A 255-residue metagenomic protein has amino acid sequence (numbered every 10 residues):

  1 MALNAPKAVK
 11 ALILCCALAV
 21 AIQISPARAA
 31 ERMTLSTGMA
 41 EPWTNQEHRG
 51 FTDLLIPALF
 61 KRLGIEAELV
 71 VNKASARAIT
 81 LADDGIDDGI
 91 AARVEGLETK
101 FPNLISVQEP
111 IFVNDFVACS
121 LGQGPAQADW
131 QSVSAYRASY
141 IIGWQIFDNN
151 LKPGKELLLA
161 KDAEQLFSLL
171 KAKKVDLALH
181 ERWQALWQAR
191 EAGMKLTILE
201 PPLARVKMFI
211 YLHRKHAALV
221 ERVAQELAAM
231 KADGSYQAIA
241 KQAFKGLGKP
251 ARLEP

Functional and structural regions predicted by a protein language model:
A29-F101, A160, V223, D233 (+1 more regions): Extracytoplasmic small-molecule ligand-binding "clamshell" domains of the periplasmic binding protein/Venus flytrap
T37-G38, F112-V117, R190-A224, A228 (+1 more regions): Periplasmic-binding protein-like
E41-A58, L121-K161, S168, R182-L186: Bilobed "Venus flytrap"/periplasmic-binding protein-like clamshell domains and structurally analogous long
D53-R62, G122-Q127, Q131-R137, I142-W144 (+1 more regions): Extended ligand-binding regions for polar small-molecule ligands
E66, Q145-A160, T197, A228-P255: Ligand-binding clefts/hinges and TM-proximal coupling segments of bilobed small-molecule sensing domains
V70-V133, G143-I146: Acidic, polar ligand-binding/catalytic clefts
V71, A76-D88, K152, A163-W183 (+1 more regions): Short helices/loops that flank or line small-molecule/ion binding pockets
D83, A92-P102, D176-A204: A ligand-binding cleft/hinge motif common to bilobed small-molecule-binding domains
